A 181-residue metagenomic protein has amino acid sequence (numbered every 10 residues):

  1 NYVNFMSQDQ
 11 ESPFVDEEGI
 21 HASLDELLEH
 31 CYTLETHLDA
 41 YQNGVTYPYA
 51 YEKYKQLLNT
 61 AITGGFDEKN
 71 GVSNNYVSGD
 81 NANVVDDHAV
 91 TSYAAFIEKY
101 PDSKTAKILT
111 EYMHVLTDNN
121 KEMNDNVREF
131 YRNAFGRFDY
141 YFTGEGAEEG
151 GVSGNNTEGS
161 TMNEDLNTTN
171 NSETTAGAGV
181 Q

Functional and structural regions predicted by a protein language model:
N1-H37, Y41, T46: Acidic/His-rich structured neighborhood in mature extracellular/periplasmic domains
P13, L38-Y41, G64-V72, N120: Secondary-structure edge/capping motif, primarily at the C-terminal ends of alpha-helices and the immediately following
A22, Y49-V85: Alpha-helical adaptor scaffolds
L27-H30, L57, A134: Amphipathic alpha-helices that form helix-helix packing interfaces
E29-L34, N70-S78, D86-F96: Alpha-helical repeat scaffolds
T33-H37, K53, S92, Y112: Short, hydrophobic/aromatic alpha-helical segments in well-folded domains
H37-P48, F96-A106: Short solvent-exposed coil/turn linkers within tandem alpha-helical repeat scaffolds
D80-Q181: Hydrophilic extracytoplasmic domains
